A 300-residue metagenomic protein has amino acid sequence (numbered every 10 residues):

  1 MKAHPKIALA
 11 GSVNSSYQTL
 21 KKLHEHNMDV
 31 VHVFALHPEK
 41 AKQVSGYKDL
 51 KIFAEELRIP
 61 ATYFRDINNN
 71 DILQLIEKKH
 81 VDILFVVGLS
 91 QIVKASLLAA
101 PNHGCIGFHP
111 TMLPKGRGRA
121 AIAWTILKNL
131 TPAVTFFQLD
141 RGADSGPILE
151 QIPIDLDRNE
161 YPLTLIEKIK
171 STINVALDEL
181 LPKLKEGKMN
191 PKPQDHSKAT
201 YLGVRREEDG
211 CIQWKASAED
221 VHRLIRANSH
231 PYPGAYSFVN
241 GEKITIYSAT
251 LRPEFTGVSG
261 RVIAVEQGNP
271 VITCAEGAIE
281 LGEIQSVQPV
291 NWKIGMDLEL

Functional and structural regions predicted by a protein language model:
M1-V44: N-terminal Rossmann-like dinucleotide-binding module
H4-P5, E25-H26, I83-Y201: Donor/substrate-binding cores of folate-linked one-carbon enzymes
G11, V33, A54, L84 (+5 more regions): A residue-level signal for conserved active-site and pocket-lining positions in enzyme catalytic cores
S12-S16, R65-N69, L89-I92, S229 (+1 more regions): Short beta->alpha connector loops
V31-H37, P60-K79, L84, I92-F108: Internal alpha/beta domain cores that form substrate/cofactor-binding pockets in large enzymes and binding proteins
E39-L57: N-terminal beta-loop-helix "entrance" segment that forms/cooperates in small-molecule cofactor or anionic ligand
G203-A216: Acyl-group handling in specialized metabolite and lipid biosynthesis
K215-L300: An anion-binding loop in the catalytic cleft
